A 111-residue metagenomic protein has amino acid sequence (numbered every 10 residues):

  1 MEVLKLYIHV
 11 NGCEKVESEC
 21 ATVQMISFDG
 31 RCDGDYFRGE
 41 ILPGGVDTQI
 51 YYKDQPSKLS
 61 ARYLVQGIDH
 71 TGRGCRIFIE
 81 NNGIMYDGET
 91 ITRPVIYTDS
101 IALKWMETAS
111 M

Functional and structural regions predicted by a protein language model:
M1-M111: Beta-strand-enriched cores of mature, soluble protein domains
